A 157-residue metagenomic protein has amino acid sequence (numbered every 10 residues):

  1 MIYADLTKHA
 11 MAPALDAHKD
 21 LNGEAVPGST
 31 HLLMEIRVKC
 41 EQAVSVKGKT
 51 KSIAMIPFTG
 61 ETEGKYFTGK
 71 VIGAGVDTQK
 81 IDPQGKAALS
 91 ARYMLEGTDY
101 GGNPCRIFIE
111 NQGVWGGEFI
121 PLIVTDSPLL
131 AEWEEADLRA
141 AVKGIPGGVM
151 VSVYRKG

Functional and structural regions predicted by a protein language model:
I2-G157: Beta-strand-enriched cores of mature, soluble protein domains
